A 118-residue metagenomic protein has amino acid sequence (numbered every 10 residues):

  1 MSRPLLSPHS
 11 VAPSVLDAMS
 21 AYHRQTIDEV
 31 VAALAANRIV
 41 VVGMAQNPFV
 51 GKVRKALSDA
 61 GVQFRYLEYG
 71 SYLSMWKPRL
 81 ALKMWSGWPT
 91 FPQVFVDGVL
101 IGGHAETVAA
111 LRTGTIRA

Functional and structural regions predicted by a protein language model:
M1-R38: N-terminal leader/targeting and pre-domain segments
H23-L67: Local sequence-structure signature of Cys/Sec-based thiol-disulfide redox active-site neighborhoods
A56, A81, W85, E106-A110: Alpha-helical recognition domains of nuclear gene-regulatory proteins
L67-L73: Short beta->alpha junction loops
L73-L80: Structural motif
L82-G102: Short, structured active-site "lid" loops
V96-A118: Non-catalytic, surface beta->alpha helical segment in thiol-disulfide oxidoreductase systems
